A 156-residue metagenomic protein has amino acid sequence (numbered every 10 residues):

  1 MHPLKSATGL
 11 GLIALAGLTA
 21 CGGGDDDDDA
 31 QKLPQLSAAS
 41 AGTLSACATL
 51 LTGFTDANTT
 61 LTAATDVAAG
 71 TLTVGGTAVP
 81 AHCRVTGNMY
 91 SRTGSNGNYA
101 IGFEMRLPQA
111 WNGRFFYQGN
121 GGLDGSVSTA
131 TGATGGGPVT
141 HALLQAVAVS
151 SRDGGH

Functional and structural regions predicted by a protein language model:
M1-G9: Bacterial N-terminal signal peptides that target proteins for export
P3-L4, P108-N112, Q145: Secondary-structure transition/capping motifs at alpha-helix termini and the adjoining loop/turn into the next element
G17-A20: C-terminal motif of bacterial Sec signal peptides marking the signal peptidase cleavage site
G23, T49-T52, V85, G121 (+2 more regions): Disulfide-rich extracellular modules and peptides
D25-R114, S126-G137: Catalytic-loop region of hydrolases
N120-H156: Cap/lid segment of the alpha/beta-hydrolase catalytic domain
